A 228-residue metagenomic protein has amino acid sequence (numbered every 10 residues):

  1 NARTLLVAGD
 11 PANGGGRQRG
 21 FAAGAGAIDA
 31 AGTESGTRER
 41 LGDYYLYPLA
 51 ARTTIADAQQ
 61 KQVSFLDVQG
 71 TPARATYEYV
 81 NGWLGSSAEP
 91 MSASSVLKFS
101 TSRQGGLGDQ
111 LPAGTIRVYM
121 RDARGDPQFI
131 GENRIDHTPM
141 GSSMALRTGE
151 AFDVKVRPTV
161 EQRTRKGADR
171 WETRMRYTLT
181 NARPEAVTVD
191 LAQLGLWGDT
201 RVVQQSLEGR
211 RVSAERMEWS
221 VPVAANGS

Functional and structural regions predicted by a protein language model:
N1-S228: Long, intrinsically disordered, low-complexity accessory segments associated with secretion and vesicular trafficking
